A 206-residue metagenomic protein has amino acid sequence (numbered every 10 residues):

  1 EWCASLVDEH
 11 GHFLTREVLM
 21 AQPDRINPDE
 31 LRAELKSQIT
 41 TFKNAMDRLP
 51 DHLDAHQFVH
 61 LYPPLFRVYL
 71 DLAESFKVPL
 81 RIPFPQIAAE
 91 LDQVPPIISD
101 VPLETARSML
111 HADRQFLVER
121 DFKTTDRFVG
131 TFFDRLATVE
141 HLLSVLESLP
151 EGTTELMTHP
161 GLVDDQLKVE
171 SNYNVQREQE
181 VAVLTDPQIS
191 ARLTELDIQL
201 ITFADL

Functional and structural regions predicted by a protein language model:
E1-H52, P64-L206: Terminal accessory/targeting
A55-Q57: Active-site histidine-anchored catalytic micro-motif
